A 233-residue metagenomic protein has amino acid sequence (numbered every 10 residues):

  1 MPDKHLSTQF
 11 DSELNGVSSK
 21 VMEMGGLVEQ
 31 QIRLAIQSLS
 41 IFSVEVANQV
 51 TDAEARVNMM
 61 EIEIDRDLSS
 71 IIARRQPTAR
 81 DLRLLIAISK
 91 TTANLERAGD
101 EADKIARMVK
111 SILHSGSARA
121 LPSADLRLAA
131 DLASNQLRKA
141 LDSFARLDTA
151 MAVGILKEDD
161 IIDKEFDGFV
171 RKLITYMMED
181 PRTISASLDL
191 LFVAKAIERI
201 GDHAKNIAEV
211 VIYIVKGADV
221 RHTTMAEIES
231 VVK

Functional and structural regions predicted by a protein language model:
M1-K233: Cytosolic, long alpha-helical scaffolding segments
